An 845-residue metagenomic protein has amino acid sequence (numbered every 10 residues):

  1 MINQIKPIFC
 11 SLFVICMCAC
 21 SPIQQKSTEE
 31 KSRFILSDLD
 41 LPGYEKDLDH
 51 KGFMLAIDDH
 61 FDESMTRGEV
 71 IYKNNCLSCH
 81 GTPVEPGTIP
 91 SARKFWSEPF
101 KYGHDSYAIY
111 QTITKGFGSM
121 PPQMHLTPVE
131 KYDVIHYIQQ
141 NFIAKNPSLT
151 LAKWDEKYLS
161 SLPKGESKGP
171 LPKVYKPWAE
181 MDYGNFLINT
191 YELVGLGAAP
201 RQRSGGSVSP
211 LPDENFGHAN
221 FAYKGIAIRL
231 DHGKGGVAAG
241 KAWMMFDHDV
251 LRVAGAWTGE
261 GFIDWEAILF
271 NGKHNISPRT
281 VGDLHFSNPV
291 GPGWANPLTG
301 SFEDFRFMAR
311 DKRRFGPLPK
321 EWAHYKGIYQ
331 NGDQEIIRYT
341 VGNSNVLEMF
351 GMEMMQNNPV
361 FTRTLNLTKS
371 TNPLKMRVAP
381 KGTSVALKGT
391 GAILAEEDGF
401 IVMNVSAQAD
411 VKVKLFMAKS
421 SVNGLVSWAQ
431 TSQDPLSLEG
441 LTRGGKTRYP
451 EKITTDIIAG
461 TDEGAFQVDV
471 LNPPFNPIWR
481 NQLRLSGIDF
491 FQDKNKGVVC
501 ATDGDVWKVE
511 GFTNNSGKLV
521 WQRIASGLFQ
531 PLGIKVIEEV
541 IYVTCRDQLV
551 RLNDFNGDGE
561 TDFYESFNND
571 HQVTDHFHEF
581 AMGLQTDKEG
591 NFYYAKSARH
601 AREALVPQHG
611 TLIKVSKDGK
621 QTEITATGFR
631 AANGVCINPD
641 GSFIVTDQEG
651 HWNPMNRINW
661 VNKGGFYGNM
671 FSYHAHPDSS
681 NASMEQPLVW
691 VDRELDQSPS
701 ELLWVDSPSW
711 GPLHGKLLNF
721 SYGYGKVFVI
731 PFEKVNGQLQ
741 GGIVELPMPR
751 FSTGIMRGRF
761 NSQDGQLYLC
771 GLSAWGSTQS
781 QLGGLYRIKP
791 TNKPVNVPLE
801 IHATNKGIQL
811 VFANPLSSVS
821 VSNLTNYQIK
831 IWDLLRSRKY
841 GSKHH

Functional and structural regions predicted by a protein language model:
S27-P42, T88-K145, F577: Extracytoplasmic electron-transfer domains, predominantly the class I c-type cytochrome c fold
K46-D58, D62, K73, T82 (+4 more regions): Flexible coil segments in periplasmic/lumen-exposed cytochrome c-class electron-transfer proteins
F61-T82, I109-K115: Sequence/structural segment immediately N-terminal to covalent heme-attachment motifs in c-type and related
K73, C79-E85, K101, T114 (+5 more regions): Detector for the c-type heme attachment site
D155-T362, A379: Beta-strand-rich N-terminal accessory domains
G382-V385, G389-R448: Extended acidic/polar, glycine-enriched regions that form or flank non-catalytic beta-rich accessory modules
P435-V811, S818: Beta-propeller domains with acidic blade repeats across secreted/periplasmic ectodomains and cytosolic WD/CNH propellers
V811, P815-H844: Short, surface-exposed alpha-helix to beta-strand junction/turn motifs within ectodomains of secreted and cell-envelope
